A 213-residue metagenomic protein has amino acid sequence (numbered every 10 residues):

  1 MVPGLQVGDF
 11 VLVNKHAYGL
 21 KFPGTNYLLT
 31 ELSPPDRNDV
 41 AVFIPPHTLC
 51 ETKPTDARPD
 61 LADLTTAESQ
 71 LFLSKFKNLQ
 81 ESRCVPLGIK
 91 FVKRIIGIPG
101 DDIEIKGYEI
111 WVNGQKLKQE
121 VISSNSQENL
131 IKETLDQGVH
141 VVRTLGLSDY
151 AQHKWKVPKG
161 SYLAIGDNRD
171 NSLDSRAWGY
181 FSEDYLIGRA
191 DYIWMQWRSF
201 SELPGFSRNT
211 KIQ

Functional and structural regions predicted by a protein language model:
V2-Q213: Soluble "head" domains of membrane/secretory-pathway proteins
